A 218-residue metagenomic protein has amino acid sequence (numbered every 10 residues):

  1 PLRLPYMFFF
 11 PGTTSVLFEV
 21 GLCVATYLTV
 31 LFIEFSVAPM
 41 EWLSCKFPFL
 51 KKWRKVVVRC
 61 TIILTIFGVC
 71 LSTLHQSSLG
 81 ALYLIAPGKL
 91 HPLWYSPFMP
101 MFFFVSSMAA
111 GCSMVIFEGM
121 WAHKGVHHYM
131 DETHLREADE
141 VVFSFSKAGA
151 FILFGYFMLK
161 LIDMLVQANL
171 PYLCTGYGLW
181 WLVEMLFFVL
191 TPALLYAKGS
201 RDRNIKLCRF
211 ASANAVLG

Functional and structural regions predicted by a protein language model:
P1-P5: Membrane helical hairpin/interfacial module
F9-R201: Long, contiguous internal "core" modules enriched in hydrophobic/ aromatic residues
L207-G218: Central hydrophobic cores of alpha-helical transmembrane segments in multi-pass integral membrane proteins
